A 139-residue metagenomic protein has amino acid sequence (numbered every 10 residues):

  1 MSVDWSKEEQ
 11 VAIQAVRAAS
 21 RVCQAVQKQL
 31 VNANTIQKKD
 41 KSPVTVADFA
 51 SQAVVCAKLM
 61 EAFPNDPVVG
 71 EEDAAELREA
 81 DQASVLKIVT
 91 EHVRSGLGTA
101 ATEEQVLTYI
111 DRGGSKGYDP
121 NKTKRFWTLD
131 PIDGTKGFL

Functional and structural regions predicted by a protein language model:
M1-I132: N-terminal subdomain of lithium-sensitive/metallo-dependent phosphomonoesterases centered on the IMPase/IPPase/PAP
K136-L139: Conserved AMP-binding A3 loop
